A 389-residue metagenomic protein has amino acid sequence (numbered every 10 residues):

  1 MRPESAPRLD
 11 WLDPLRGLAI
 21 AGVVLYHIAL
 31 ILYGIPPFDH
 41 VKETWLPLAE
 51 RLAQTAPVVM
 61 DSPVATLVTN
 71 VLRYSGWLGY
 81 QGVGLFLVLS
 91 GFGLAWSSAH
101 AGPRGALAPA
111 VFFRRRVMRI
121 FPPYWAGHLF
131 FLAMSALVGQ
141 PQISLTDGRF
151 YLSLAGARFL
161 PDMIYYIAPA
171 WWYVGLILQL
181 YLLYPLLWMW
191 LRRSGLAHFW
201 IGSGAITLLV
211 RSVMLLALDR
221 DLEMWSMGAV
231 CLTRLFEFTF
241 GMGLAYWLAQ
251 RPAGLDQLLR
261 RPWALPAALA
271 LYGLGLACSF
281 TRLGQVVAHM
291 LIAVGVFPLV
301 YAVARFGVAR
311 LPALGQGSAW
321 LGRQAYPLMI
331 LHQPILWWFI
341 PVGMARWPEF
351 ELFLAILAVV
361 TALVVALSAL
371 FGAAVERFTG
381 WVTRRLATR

Functional and structural regions predicted by a protein language model:
M1-L209, Q324-A325, M344-R389: Membrane-cytosol interface segments of multi-pass membrane proteins, especially ER/Golgi lipid-handling enzymes
L9, P103-V111, P141, W188-A197 (+3 more regions): Membrane-interface helix-boundary motifs at transmembrane edges
L9-D10, N70-V83, M163-L176, L216-F240 (+2 more regions): Interfacial loop-to-helix transition and helix-capping segments at the boundaries of transmembrane helices
H27, L94, F131-S135, V210-L218 (+3 more regions): Structural signal for membrane-spanning alpha-helices in multi-pass inner-membrane proteins, emphasizing helix cores
L137, A268-F378: Alpha-helical transmembrane segments of multi-pass integral membrane proteins
S194-L196, L235, T239, L244: Feature detects amphipathic, helix-rich regulatory segments
I201-A205, R260-G273: Signature aromatic-anchored transmembrane alpha helix within multi-pass, membrane-resident enzymes that catalyze glycan
